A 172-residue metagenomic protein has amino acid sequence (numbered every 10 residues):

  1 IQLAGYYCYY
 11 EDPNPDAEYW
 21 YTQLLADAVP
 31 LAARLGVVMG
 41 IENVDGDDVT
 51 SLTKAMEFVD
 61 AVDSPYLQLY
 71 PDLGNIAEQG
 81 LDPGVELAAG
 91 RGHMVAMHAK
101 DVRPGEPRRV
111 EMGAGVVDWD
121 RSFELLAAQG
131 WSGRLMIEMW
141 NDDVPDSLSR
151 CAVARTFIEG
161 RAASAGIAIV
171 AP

Functional and structural regions predicted by a protein language model:
I1-L69, E78, S149, A171: Active-site acidic/histidine proton-transfer and metal-coordination neighborhood in alpha/beta enzyme cores
I1-Q2, G40, V95-H98, M136: Conserved beta-strand positions in the central sheet of alpha/beta enzyme cores
R34-L35, P65, Q129-W131, A165: Helix C-cap/helix->beta junction micro-motif
D48, L52-M56, D60, N75-S132 (+1 more regions): Gly/Pro-rich active-site loop or hairpin
D72: Active-site glycine-centered loops adjacent to acidic/histidine catalytic or metal-binding residues that shape
M139, A168-P172: Short, flexible loop/turn segments with low-complexity composition
S147-A168: C-terminal helical cap(s) of enzyme catalytic domains, especially alpha/beta-barrels
